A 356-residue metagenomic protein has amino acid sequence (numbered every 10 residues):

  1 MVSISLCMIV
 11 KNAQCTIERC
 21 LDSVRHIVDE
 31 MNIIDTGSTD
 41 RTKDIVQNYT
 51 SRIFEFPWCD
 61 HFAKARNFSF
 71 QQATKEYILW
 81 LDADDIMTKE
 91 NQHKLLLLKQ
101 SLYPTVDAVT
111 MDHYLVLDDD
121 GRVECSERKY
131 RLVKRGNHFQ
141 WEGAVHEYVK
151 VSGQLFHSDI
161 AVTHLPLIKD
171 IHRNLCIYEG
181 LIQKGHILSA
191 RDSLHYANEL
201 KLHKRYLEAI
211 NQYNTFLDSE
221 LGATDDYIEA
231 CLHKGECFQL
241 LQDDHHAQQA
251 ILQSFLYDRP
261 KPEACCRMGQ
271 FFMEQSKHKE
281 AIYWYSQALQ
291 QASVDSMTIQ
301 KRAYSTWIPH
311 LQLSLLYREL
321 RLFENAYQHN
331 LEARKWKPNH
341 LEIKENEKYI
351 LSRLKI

Functional and structural regions predicted by a protein language model:
V2, K64-F70, E76, L81 (+2 more regions): Catalytic-site signature of metal-activated, phosphate-bearing donor transferases, centered on the GT-A/GT-A-like
C7-E30: Short, well-formed alpha-helical segments that are part of the catalytic scaffolds of diverse glycosyltransferases
C15-E18, D40-Y49, E90: Acidic helix N-cap motif at the loop->helix transition within catalytic regions of sugar-transfer enzymes
S23, I33-I45, W58, D82: A conserved acidic beta->alpha catalytic loop
D44-F68, Q72: Conserved donor nucleotide-binding strand/loop of the catalytic core
